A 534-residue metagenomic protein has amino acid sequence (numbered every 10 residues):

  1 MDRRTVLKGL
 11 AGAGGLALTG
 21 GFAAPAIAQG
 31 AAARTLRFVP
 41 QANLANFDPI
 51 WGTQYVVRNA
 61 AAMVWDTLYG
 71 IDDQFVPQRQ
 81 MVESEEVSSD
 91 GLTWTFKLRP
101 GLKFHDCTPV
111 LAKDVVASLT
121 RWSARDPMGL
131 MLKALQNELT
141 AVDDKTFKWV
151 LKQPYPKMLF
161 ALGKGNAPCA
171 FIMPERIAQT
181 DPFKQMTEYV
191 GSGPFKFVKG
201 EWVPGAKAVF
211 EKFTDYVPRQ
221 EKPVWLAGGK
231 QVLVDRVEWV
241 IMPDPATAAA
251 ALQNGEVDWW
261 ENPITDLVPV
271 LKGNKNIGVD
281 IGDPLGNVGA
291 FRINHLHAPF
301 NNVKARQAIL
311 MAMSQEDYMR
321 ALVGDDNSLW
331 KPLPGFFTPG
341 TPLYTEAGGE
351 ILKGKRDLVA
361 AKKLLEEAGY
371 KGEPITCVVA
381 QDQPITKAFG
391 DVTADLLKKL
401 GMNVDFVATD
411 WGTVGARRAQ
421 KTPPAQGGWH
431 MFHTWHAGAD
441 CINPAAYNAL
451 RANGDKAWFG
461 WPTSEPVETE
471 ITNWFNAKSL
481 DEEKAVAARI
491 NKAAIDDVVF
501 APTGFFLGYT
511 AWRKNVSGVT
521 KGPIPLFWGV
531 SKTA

Functional and structural regions predicted by a protein language model:
V39-S89, T120, V190: N-terminal lobe/hinge region of extracytoplasmic solute-binding protein
E83-M128, V142, K148-V150, A248-A251 (+1 more regions): Aromatic- and charge-enriched surface segment that lines or borders ligand/interaction sites
K97, M131-A178, P182-V203: Surface-exposed binding/hinge segments that line and control ligand-binding clefts or catalytic entry sites
F195, S328-E367, Q381-A388: Structural transition elements
V217-V270, N403: Ligand-site clamp/hinge motif
L296, F300-T341, A388-F389, A494-P502: Periplasmic-binding protein-like
L352-G354, D405-A416, P444-K514, A534: Extracytoplasmic/peripheral linker and loop segments enriched in polar/acidic and small residues with frequent Thr/Pro
T510-A534: Long beta-strand-rich cores associated with HINT superfamily self-processing modules
